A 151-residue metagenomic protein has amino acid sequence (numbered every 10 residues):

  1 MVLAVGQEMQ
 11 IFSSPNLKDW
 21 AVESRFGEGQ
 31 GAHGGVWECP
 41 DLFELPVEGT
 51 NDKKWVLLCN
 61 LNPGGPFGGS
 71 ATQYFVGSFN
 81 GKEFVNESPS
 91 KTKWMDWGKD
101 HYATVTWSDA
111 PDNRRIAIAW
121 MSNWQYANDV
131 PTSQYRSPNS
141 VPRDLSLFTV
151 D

Functional and structural regions predicted by a protein language model:
M1-D151: Carbohydrate-active catalytic/glycan-binding domains of CAZyme proteins, especially the secreted or lumenal ectodomains
